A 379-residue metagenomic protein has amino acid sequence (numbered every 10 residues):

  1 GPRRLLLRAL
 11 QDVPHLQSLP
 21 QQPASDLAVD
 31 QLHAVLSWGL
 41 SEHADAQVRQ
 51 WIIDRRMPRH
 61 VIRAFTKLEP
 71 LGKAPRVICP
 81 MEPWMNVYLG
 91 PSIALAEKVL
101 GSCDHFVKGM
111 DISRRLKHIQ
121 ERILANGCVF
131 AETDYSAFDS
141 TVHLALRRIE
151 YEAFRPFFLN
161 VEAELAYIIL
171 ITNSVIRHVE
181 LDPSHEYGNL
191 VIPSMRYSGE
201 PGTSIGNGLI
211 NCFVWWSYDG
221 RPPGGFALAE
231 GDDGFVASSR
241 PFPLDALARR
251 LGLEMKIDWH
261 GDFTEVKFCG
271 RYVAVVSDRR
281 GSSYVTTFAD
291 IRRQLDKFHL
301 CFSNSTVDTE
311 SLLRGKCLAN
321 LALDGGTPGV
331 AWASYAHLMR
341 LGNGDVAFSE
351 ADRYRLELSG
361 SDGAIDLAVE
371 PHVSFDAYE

Functional and structural regions predicted by a protein language model:
G1-E379: Viral RNA-dependent RNA polymerase
